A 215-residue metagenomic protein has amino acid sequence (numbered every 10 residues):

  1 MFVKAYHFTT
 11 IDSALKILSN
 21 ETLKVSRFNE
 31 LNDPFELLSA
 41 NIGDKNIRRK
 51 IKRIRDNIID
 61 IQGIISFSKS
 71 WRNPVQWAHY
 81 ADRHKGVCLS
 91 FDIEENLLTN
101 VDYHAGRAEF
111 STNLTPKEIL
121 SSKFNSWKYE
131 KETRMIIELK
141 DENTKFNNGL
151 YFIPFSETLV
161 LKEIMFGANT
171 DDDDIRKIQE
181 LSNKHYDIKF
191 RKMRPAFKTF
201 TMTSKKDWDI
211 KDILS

Functional and structural regions predicted by a protein language model:
M1-S215: Partner-binding and oligomerization surfaces adjacent to conserved cores of proteins that assemble macromolecular
